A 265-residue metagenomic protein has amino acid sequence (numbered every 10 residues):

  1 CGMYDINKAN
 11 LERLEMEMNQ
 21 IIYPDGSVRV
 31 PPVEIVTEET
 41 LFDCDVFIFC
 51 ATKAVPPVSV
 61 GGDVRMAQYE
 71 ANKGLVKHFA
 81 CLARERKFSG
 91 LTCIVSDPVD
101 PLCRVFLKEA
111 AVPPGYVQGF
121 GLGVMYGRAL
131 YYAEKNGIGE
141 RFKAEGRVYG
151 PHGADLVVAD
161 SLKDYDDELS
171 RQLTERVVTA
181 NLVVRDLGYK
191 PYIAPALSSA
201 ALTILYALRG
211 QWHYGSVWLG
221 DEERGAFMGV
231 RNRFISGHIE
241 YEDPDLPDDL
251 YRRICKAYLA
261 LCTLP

Functional and structural regions predicted by a protein language model:
C1, A83-L91, A111-P114: Short, surface-exposed connector motifs at secondary-structure boundaries
G2-C44: Conserved N-terminal Rossmann-fold NAD(P) cofactor-binding segment
M3, F49, T92-I94: Structural beta-sheet core signal
A9, E70-G74, P101, A196-T203 (+1 more regions): Conserved active-site and cofactor/substrate-binding residues in soluble primary-metabolism enzymes
E15-G26, I48, V55, L205-W212 (+2 more regions): Structural signal for hydrophobic packing residues in well-ordered secondary-structure cores of soluble enzyme domains
R29-S89: Rossmann-like NAD(P)-binding element
I94-D164: Rossmann-fold dinucleotide-binding core
G137-P265: Long, compositionally biased stretches enriched for glycine and/or charged residues
